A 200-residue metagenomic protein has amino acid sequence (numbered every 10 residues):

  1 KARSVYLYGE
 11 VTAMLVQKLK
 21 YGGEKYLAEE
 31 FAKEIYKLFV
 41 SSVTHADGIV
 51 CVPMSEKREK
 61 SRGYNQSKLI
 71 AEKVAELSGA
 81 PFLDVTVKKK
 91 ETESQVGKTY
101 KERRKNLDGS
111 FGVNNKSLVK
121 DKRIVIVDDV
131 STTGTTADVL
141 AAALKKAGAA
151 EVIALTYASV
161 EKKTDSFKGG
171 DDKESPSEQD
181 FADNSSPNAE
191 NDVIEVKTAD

Functional and structural regions predicted by a protein language model:
K1-I126, T135-D200: Conserved PRPP/pyrophosphate-binding segment of the phosphoribosyltransferase/PRPP-pathway fold
D129: Active-site-proximal glycine-rich helix-loop-beta segment
